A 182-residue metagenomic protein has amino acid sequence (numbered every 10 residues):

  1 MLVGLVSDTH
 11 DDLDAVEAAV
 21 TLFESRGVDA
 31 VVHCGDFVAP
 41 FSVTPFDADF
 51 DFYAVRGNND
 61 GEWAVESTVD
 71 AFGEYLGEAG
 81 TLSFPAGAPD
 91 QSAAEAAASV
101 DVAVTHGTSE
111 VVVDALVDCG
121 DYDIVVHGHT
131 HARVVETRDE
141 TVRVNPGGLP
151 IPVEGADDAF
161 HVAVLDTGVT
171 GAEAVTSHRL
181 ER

Functional and structural regions predicted by a protein language model:
M1-P45: N-terminal active-site segment of His-dependent metallophosphoesterases
L5-S7, A30-D36, Y53-N58, A103-H106 (+2 more regions): Active-site neighborhood of phospho(di)ester-bond hydrolases with catalytic His/Asp-centered motifs
D11, A15-S25, V104-T105, E110-C119: Pre-active-site segment of Zn-dependent metallo-hydrolases
E17-V20, A39-F41, Y75-A79, E110-A115 (+1 more regions): A generic local structural motif
F37-F50, G61-F72, V113-A115, E136-T141: Metal-dependent catalytic neighborhoods of phosphoester/phosphodiester hydrolases
D51-T108: Helix-adjacent hinge/juxtasegments
Y53, A88, A98, T108-A174 (+1 more regions): Conserved beta-sheet core of the metallophosphoesterase superfamily
